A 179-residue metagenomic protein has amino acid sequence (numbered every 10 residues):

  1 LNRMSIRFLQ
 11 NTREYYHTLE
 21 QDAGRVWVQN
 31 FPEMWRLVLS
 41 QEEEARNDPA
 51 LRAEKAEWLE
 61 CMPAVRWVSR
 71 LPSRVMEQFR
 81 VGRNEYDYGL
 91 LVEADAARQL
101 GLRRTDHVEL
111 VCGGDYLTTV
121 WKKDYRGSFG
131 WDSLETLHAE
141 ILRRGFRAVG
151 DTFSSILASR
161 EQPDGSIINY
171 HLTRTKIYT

Functional and structural regions predicted by a protein language model:
L1-T179: A solvent-exposed interaction/effector surface
